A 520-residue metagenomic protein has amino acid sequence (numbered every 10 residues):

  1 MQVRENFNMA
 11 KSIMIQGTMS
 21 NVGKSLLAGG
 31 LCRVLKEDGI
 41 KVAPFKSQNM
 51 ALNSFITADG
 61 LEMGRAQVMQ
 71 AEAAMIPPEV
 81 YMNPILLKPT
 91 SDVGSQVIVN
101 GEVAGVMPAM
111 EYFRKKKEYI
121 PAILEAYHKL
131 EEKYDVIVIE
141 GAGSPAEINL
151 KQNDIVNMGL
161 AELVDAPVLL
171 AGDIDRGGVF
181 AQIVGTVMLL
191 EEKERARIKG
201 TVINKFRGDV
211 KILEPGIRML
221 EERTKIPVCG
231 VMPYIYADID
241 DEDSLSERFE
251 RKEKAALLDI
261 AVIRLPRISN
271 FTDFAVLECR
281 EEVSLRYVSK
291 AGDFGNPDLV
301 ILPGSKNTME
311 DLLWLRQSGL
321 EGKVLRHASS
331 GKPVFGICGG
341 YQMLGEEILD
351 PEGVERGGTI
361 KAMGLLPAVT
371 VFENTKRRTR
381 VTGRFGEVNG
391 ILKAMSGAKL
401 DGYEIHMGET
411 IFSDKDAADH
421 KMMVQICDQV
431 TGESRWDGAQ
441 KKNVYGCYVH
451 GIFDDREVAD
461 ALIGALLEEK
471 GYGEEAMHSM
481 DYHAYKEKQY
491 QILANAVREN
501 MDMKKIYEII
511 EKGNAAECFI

Functional and structural regions predicted by a protein language model:
V3-R326, P333, D350, N374-R377 (+1 more regions): Flexible phosphate-sensing "switch/lid" loops adjacent to ATP/NTP-binding sites across phosphate-transfer
C338-G339: Catalytic nucleophile serine of serine hydrolases, specifically the conserved "nucleophile elbow" pentapeptide
M343: Conserved catalytic-site region of short-chain dehydrogenase/reductase
I348-K376, V381-T382: Class I SAM-dependent methyltransferase SAM-binding "motif I" and its flanking Rossmann-like core
